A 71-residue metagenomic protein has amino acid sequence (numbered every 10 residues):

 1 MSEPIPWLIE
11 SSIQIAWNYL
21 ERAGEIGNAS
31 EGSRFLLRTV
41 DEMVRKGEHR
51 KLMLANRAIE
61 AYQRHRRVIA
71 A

Functional and structural regions predicted by a protein language model:
M1-I26: N-terminal acidic leader/helix
E10, Q14, S33-R38, L52 (+1 more regions): Short amphipathic alpha-helical segments
A23-S30, A70: Short, surface-exposed loop/turn segments at secondary-structure junctions
A29-G47: Amphipathic alpha-helical segments that form the core helices of the histone-fold
E42-A71: Short, charged early-sequence alpha-helical segments and their helix-coil boundaries
